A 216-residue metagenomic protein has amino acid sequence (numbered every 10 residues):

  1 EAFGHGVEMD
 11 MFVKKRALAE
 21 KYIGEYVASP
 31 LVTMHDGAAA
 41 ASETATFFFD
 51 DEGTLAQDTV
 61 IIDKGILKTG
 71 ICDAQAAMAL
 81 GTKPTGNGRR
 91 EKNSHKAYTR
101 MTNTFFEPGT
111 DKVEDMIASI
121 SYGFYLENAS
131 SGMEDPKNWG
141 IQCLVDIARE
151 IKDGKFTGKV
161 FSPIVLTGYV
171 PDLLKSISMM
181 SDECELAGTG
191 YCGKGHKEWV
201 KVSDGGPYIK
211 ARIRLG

Functional and structural regions predicted by a protein language model:
E1-G216: N-terminal small-residue-enriched
